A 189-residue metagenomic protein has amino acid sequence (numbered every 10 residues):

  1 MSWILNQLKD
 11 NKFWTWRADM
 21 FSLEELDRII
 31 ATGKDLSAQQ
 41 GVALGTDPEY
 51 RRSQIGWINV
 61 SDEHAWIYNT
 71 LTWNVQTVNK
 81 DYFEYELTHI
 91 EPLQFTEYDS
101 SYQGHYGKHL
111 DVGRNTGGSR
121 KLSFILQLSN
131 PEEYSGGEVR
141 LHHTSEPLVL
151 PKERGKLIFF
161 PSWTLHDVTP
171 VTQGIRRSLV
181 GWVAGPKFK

Functional and structural regions predicted by a protein language model:
M1-L157, W163-K189: Fe(II)/2-oxoglutarate oxygenase catalytic core
